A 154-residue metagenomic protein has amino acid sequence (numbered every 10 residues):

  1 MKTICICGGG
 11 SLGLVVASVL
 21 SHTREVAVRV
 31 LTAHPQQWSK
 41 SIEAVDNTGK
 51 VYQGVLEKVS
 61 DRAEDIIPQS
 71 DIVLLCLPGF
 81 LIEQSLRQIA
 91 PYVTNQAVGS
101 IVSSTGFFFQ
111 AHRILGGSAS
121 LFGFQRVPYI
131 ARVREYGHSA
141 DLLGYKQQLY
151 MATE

Functional and structural regions predicted by a protein language model:
M1-V51, I67, Y92: NAD(P)+-binding Rossmann beta1-loop-alpha1 motif at the extreme N-terminus of oxidoreductases
K2, Q96, Q147-L149: Nucleotide donor/acceptor-binding cores
G8, T32, L77, V102 (+1 more regions): Short beta-strand/turn micro-motifs composed of small residues that flank or help shape donor/cofactor-binding pockets
R29-L31, S60, L74, G99 (+1 more regions): Hydrophobic/aromatic beta-strand patches that form the interior of the parallel beta-sheet core in alpha/beta enzyme
T32-H34, A63, V102, Q125: Residues at the C-termini of beta-strands that transition into short coil/loop
V51-V93, S100: Rossmann-like NAD(P)-binding element
G79-H138: Rossmann-like NAD(P)(H) cofactor-binding subdomain of soluble oxidoreductases
G137-E154: Short beta-strand and adjoining strand-loop segment in the mid-core of the Rossmann-like NAD(P)-dependent dehydrogenase
